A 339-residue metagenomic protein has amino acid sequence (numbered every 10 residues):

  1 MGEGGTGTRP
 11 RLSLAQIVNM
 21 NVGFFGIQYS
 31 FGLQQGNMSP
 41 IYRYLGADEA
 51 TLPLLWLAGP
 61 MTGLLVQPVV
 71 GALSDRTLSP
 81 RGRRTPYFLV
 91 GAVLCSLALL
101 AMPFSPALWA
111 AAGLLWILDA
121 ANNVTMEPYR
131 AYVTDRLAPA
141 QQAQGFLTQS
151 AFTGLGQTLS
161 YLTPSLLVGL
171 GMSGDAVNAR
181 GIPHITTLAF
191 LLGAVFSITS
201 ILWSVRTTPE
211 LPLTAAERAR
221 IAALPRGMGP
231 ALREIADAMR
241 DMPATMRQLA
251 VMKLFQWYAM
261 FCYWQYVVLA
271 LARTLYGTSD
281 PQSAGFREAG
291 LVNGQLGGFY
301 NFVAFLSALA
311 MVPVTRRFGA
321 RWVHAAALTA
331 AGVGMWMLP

Functional and structural regions predicted by a protein language model:
M1-A15, P106-G113, V124-Y129, R136-C262: Intracellular loop-helix junctions on the cytosolic face of multi-pass helical membrane proteins
G2-T62, R247-S283: Helix-loop boundary and gating motifs at the non-cytosolic
F25, C95-P128, Y132: Hydrophobic core of transmembrane alpha-helices in multi-pass small-molecule transporters, especially MFS/SLC-type
A47-G59, L147, H184-L188, G277-F302: Loop-to-transmembrane helix entry
L65-G82, L306-A320: Helix-to-loop junctions at the C-terminal end of transmembrane segments in multipass secondary transporters
G82, P86-F88, A189, A320-A326: Juxtamembrane helix-start motifs in multi-pass secondary transporters
P86-A107, T329-P339: C-terminal ends and interior cores of transmembrane alpha-helices in multi-pass membrane transporters/permeases
